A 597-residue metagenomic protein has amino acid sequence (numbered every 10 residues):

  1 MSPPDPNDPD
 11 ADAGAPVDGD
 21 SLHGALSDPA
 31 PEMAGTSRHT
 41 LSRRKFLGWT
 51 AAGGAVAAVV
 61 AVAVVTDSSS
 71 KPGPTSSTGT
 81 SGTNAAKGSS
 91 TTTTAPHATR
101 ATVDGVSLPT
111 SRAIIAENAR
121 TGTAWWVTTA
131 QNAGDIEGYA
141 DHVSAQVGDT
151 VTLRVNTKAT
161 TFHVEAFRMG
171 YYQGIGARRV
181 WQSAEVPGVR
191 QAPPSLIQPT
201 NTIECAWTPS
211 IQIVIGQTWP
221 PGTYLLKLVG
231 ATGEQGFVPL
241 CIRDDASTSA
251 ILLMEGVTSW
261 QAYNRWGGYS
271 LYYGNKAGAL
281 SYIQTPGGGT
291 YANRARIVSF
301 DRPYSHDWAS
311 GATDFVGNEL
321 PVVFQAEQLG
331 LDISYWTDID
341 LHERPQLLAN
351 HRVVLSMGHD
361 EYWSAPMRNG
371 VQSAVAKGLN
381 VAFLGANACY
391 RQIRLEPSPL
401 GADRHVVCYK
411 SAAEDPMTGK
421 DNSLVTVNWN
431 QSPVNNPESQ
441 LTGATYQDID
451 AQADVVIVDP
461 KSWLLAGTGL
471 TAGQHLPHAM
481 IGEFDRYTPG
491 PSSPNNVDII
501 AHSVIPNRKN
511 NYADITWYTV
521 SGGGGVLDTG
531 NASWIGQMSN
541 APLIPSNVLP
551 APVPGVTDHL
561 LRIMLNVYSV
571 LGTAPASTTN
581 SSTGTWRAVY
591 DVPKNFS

Functional and structural regions predicted by a protein language model:
M1-L41, A52-V60, S68: N-terminal secretory signal peptides
A61-T92: C-terminal region of N-terminal signal peptides and the immediate post-cleavage residues of exported proteins
A95-D135: N-terminal pre-domain segments of enzymes
D149-L153: Structural beta-strand segments of beta-rich domains
T157-F162, A166-Q173, A177-E185, T232-L347 (+3 more regions): Aromatic-Pro/Gly-enriched surface loop or interdomain linker that acts as a lid/target-recognition segment
F162, I203-S247: Extended acidic/polar, glycine-enriched regions that form or flank non-catalytic beta-rich accessory modules
Q191-C205, Q212-V214, T218-P220, G311-P397 (+1 more regions): Helical hinge/lid and interdomain linker segments adjacent to catalytic or ligand-binding clefts that mediate domain
A402-P545, L560: Glycine-rich, aromatic-lined ligand/substrate-binding cores of catalytic and carbohydrate-binding domains
